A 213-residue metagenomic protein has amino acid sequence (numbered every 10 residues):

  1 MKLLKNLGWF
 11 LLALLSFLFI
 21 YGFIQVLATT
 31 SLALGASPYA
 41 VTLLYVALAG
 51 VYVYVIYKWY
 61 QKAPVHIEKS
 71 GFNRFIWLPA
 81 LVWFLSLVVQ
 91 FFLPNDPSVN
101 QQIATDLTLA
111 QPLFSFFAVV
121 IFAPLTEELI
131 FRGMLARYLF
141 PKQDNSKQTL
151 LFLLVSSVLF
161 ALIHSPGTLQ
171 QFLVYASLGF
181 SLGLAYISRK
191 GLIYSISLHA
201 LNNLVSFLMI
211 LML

Functional and structural regions predicted by a protein language model:
K2-L7, L11, G35-T42, E68-I76 (+3 more regions): Hydrophobic, aromatic-rich alpha-helical transmembrane segments and their membrane-interface anchor motifs
L3-W59: Alpha-helical transmembrane segments in multi-pass membrane proteins
K5-A13, P97, L135-L139: Membrane-associated alpha-helix detector
K5-Y21, W77-F84, L153-V158: Alpha-helical transmembrane segments
I20-Q25, T29, Q90, A136 (+1 more regions): Juxtamembrane/transmembrane-helix interface segments of polytopic membrane transporters
L32-P38, Q61-A123, P141, L211: Juxtamembrane helix-loop-helix connectors linking adjacent transmembrane helices in multi-pass membrane enzymes
V53-P64, A185-S188: Structural signal for the C-terminal ends of transmembrane alpha-helices and the immediately following loop
P112-L213: Transmembrane helix-loop-helix hairpins at the membrane interface of multi-pass integral membrane proteins
